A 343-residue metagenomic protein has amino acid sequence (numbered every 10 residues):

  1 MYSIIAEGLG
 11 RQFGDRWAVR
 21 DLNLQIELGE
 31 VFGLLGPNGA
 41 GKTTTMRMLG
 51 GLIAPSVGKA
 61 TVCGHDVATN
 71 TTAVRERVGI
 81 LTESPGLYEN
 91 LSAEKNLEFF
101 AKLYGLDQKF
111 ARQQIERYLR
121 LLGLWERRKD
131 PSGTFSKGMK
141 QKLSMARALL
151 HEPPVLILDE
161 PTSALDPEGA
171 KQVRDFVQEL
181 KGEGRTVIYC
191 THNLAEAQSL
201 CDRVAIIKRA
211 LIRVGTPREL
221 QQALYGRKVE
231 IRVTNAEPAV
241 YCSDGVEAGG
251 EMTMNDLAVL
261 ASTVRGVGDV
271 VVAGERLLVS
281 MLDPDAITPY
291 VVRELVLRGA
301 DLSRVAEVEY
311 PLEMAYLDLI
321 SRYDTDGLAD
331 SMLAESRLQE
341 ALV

Functional and structural regions predicted by a protein language model:
Y2-A6, R11-K208: ABC transporter nucleotide-binding domains
E7-L9, V270, V305: Generic beta-strand hydrophobic packing signal
T69, Y88, A195, I212 (+3 more regions): Short alpha-helical
D107, W125, V267-G268, D301: Short coil/loop linkers at secondary-structure junctions
E126, N235-E237, D283, S321-R322: Non-catalytic surface loops within mature trypsin-like serine protease
R174-L282: ABC transporter nucleotide-binding domain
P284-V343: C-terminal coupling/interaction segments
